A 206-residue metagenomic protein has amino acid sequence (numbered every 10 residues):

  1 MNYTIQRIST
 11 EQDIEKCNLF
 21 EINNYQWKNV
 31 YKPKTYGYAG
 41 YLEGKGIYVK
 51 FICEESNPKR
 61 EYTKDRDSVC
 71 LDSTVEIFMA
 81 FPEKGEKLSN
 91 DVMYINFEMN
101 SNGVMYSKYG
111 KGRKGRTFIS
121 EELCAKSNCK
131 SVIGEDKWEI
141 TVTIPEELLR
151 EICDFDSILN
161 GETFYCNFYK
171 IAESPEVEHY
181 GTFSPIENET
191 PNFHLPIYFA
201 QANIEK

Functional and structural regions predicted by a protein language model:
M1-K206: Structural preference for beta-rich elements and adjacent junctions enriched in aromatics
